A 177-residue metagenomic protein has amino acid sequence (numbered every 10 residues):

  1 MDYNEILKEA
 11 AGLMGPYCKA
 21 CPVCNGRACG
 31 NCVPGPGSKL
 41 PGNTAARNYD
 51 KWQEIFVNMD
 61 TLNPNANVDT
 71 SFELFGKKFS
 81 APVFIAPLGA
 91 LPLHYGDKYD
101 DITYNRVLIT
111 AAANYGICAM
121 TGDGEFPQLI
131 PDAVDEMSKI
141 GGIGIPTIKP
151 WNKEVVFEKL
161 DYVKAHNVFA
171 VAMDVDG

Functional and structural regions predicted by a protein language model:
D2-F79: An N-cap/entry alpha-helix motif that binds or orients negatively charged groups
K39-R47, T103, E154, E158: Conserved active-site and cofactor/substrate-binding residues in soluble primary-metabolism enzymes
T70, V83-A86, I117-G122, G142-I148 (+1 more regions): Hydrophobic faces of well-ordered beta-strands that scaffold small-molecule active sites in alpha/beta enzyme cores
P82-F84, L91-T121: Glycine-rich active-site/cofactor-binding loop and its immediate structural neighborhood
F84-L88, I109-T110, N114, A133-G144: N-terminal capping/lid subdomain adjacent to the active-site entrance of alpha/beta enzymes
L88-D100, I145-E154: Active-site mouth loops of central-metabolism enzymes
D101-I102, G124-K139, P150-K159: Active-site-adjacent beta->alpha loops and helix N-cap segments on the catalytic face of soluble alpha/beta enzymes
I109-T110, K139, W151-G177: Alpha/beta enzyme core
